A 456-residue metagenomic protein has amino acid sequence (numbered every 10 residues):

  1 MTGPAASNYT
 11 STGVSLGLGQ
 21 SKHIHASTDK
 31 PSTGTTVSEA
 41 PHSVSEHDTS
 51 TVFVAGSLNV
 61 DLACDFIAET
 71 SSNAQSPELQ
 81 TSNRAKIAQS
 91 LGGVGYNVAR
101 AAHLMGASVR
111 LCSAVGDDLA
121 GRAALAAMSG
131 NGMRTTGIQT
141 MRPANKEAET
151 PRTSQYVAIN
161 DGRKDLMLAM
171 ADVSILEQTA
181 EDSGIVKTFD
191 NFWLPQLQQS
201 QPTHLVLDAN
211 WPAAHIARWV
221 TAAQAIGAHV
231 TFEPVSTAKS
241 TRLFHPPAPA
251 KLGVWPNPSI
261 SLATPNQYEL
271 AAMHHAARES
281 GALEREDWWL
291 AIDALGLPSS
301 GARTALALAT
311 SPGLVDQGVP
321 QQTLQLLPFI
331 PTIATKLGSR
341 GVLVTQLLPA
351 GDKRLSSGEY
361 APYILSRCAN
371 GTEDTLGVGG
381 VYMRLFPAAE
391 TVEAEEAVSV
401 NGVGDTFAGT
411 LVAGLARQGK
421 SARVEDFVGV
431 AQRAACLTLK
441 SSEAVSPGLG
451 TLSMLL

Functional and structural regions predicted by a protein language model:
T2-M133, Y156, L168, A361-V381 (+2 more regions): Glycine-rich phosphate/adenosyl-contacting loop at the front of the ribokinase-like
T51, S108-R110, R134, A228-T231 (+2 more regions): Residues at the starts of beta-strands that form the adenosine-phosphate
L104, F329-P331, T335, L343 (+1 more regions): Conserved post-catalytic alpha-helical subdomain immediately downstream of the catalytic base and nucleotide-binding
C112-D117, T135-S154, V235, L324 (+2 more regions): Beta-strand->loop->alpha-helix junctions that form or flank phosphate-binding loops in nucleotide-handling enzymes
Q139-M141, N145-P151, Q155-H204, A209: Conserved phosphate-binding/catalytic loop of the ribokinase/pfkB sugar-kinase fold
E181-F192, F244, S280-V315, R354-L385: Charged, glycine/proline-rich intrinsically disordered loops and linkers
Q201-Q321, P331-T332, S339-D352: Conserved beta-alpha-beta core of the PfkB/ribokinase-like small-molecule kinase fold
